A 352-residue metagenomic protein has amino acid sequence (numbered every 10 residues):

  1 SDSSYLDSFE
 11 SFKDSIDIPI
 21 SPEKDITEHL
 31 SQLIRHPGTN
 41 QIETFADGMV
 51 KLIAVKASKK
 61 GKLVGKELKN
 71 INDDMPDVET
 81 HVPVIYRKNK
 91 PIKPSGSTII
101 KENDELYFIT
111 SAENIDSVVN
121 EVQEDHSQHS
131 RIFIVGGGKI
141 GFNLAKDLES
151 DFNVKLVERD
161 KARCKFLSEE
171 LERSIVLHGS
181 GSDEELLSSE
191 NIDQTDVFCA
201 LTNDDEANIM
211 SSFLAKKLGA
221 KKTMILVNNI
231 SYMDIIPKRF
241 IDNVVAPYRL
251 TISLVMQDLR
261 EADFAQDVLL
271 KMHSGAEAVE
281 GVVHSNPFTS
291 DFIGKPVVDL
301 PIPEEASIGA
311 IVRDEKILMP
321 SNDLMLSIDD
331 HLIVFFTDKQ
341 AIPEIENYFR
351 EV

Functional and structural regions predicted by a protein language model:
S1-V352: Cytosolic regulatory regions of ion transport systems
